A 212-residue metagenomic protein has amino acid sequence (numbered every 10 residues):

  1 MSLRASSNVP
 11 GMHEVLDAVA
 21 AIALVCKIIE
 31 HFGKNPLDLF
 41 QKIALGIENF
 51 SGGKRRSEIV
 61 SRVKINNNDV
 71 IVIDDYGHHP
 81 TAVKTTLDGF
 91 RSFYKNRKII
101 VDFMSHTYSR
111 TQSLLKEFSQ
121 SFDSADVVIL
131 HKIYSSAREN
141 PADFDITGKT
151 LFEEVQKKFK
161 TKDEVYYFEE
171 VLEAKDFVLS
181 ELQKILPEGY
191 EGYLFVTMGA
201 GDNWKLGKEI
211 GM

Functional and structural regions predicted by a protein language model:
M1-R4: Acidic-glycine-rich active-site phosphate/pyrophosphate-binding loop
G11-H13, A20-M212: ATP-dependent carboxylate-amine ligase
